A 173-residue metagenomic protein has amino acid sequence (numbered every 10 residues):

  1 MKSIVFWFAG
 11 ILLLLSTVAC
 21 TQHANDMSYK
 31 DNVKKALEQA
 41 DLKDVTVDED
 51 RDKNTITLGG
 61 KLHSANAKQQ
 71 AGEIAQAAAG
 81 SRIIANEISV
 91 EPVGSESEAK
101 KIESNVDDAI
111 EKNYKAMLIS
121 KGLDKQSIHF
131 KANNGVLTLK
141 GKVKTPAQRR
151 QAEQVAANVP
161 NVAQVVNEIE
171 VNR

Functional and structural regions predicted by a protein language model:
K2-R173: N-terminal targeting leaders
